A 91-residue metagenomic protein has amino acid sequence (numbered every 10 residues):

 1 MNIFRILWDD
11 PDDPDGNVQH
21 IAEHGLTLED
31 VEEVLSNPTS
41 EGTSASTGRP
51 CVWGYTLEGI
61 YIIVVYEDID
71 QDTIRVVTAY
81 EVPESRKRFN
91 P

Functional and structural regions predicted by a protein language model:
M1-P91: Ribonuclease/tRNase effector modules and their secretory precursors
